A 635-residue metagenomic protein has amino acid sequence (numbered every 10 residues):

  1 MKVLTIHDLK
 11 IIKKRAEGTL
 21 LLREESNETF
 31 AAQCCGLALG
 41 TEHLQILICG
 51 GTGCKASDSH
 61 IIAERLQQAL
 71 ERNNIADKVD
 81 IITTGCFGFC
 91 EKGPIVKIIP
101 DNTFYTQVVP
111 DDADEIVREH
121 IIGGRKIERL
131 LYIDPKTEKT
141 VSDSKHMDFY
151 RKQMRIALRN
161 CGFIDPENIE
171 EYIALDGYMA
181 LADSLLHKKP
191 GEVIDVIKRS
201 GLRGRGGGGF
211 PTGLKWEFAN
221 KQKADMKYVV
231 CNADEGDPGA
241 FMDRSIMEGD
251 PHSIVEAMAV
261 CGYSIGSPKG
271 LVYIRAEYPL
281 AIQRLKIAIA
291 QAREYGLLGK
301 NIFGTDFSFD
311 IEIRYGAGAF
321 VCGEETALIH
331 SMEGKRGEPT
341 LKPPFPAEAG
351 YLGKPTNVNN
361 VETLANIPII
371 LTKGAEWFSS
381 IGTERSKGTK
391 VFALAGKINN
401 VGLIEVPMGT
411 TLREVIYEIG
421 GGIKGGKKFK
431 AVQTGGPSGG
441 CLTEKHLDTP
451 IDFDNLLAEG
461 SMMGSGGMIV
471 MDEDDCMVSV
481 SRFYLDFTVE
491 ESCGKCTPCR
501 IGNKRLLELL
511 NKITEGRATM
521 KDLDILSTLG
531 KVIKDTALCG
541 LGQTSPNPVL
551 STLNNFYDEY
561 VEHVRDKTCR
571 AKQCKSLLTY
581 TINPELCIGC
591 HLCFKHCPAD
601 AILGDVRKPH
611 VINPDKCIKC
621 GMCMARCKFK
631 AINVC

Functional and structural regions predicted by a protein language model:
R15-C34, A38-L44, S59-T83, P100-R129 (+12 more regions): Ferredoxin-type iron-sulfur electron-transfer modules in oxidoreductases and energy-metabolism complexes
I48-G50, I164-M179, V229-D243, P346-Y351 (+2 more regions): Gly-rich Lys/Arg/Thr-decorated short loops/hinges at beta-loop-alpha junctions or inter-strand turns that position
G50-D58, I197-A219, G318-H330, R336 (+2 more regions): Conserved phosphate/anionic-ligand binding catalytic regions in large, soluble enzymes, centered on
K92-V96, P498-K504, I582, L592-V611 (+1 more regions): Iron-sulfur cluster-binding cysteine motifs and their immediate structural context in ferredoxin-like electron-transfer
L131-R199, L352, N359-G374: Flexible inter-domain linker/hinge segments
K152-Q153, I282-M408, G420: Hydrophobic alpha-helical positions that pack around
A182-K223, S379-S380, R385, A393 (+3 more regions): Accessory "access/gating" subregions that flank catalytic or transport cores
A257-A259, G409-K424: Short amphipathic, charge-patterned alpha-helical segments
